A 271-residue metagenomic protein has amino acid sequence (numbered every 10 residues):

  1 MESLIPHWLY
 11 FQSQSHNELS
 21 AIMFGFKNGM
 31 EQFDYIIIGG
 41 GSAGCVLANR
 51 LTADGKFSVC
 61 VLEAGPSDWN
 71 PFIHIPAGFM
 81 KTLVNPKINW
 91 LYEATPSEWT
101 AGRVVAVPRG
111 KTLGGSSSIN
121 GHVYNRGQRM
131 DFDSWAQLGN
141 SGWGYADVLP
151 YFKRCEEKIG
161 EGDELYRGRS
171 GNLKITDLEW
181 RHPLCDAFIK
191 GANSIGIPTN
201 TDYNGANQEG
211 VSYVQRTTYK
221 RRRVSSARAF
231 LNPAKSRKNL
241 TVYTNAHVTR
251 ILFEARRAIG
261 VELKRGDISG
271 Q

Functional and structural regions predicted by a protein language model:
M1-Q271: N-terminal redox-cofactor-binding region of secreted/periplasmic oxidoreductases
